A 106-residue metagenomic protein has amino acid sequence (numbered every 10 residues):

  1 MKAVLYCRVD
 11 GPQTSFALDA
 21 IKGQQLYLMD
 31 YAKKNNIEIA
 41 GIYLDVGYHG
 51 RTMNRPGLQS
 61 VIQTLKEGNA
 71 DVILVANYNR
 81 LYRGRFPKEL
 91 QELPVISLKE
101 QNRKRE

Functional and structural regions predicted by a protein language model:
M1-E106: Short, structured surface patches at the beginning of a domain
